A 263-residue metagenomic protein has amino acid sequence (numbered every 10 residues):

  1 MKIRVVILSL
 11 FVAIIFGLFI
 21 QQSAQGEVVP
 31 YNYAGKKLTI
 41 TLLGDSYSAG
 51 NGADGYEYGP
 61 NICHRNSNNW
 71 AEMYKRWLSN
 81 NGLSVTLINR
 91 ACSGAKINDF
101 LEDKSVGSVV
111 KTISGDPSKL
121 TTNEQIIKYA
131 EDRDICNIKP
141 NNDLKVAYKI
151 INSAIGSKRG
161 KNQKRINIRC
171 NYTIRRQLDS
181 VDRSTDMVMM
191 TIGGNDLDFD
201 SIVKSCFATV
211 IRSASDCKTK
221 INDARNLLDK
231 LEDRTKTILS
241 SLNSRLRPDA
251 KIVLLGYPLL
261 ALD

Functional and structural regions predicted by a protein language model:
M1-L8: Bacterial N-terminal signal peptides that target proteins for export
S9-L18: Bacterial N-terminal signal peptides
L18, D103, I202-V203: N-terminal low-complexity, intrinsically disordered patches enriched in charged
L18-P30: Sec-dependent signal peptide cleavage junction
V28-T112, D116-S118, F207-I211: Serine-esterase "nucleophile elbow" of acetyl-processing enzymes
G55-N66, L101-S180, R212-R225, D263: Surface-exposed intrinsically disordered loops and tails
N152, R159-D263: Alpha-helical cap/lid subdomain in secreted, periplasmic, or secretory-pathway luminal O-acyl-processing enzymes
